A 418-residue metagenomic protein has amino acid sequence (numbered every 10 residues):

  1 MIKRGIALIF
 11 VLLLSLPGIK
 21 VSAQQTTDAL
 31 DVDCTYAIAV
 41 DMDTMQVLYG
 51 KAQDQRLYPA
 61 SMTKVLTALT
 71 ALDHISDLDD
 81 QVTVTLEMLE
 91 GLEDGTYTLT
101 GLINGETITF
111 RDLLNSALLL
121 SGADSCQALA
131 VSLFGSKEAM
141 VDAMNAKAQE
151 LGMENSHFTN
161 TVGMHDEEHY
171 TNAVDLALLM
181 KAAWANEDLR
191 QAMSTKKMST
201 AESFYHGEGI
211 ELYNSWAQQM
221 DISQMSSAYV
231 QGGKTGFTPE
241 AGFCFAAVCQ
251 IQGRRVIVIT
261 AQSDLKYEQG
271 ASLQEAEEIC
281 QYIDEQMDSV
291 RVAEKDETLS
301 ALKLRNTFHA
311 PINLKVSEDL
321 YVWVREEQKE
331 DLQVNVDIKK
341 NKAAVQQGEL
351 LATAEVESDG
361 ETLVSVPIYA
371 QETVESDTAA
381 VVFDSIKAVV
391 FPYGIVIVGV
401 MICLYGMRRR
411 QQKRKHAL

Functional and structural regions predicted by a protein language model:
I2-A23, P392-R408: Sec-dependent N-terminal signal peptides of Gram-positive bacterial secreted proteins and lipoproteins
I2-I6, P59, E106, F110 (+1 more regions): Structural motif marking the loop-to-transmembrane transition
F10, L14-G18, V32, D166 (+1 more regions): Generic detector of low-complexity/intrinsically disordered segments and short hydrophobic N-terminal stretches
L14, D28-L30, C249, A344-V345: Sterically constrained small-residue positions within well-ordered secondary structures of folded domains
L16-P17, D77, F204: Residues in and immediately flanking transmembrane alpha helices
V21-V174, L178-E187, A192: Active-site-adjacent loops and short helices of periplasmic peptidoglycan-processing enzymes
M153-H157, D166-Y170, V174-D175, M180-L418: Domain-terminus/edge residues, biased toward the C-terminal soluble/receptor-binding domains of extracytoplasmic
